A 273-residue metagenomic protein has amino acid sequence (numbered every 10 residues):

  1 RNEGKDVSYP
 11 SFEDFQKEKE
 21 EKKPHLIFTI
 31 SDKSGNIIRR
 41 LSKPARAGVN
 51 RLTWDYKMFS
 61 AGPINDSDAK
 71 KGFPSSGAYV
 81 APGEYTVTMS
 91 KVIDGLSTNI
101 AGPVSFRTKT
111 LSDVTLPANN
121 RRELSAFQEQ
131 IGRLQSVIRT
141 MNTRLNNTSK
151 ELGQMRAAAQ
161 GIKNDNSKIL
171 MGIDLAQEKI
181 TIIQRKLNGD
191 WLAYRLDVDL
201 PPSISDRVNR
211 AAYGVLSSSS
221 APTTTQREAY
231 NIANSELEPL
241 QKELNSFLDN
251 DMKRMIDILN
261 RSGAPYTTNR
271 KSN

Functional and structural regions predicted by a protein language model:
R1-E18: Short amphipathic, basic-aromatic surface patches that mediate peripheral association with negatively charged
K23-L41, M89-S90: Extended low-complexity, serine/threonine- and proline-enriched intrinsically disordered segments
F28, K70, P82-V92: Short, aromatic- and glycine-rich surface loops/edge beta-strands on solvent-exposed regions
K33-N36, Y85, V215, P222: Short, glycine-anchored, charge-dense loop/turn motifs used at functional sites
I37-A81: Glycine-centered tight-turn motifs at strand-turn-strand junctions
S60-I64, S90-G102: Short acidic/polar inter-strand loop motif in beta-rich domains
M89-K91, V104-F106, V137-N273: Mature extracytoplasmic or organellar-lumen-exposed domains after removal of signal/transit peptides
T98-S136: Low-complexity, Pro/Ser/Thr- and charge-rich linker/hinge segments at domain boundaries
